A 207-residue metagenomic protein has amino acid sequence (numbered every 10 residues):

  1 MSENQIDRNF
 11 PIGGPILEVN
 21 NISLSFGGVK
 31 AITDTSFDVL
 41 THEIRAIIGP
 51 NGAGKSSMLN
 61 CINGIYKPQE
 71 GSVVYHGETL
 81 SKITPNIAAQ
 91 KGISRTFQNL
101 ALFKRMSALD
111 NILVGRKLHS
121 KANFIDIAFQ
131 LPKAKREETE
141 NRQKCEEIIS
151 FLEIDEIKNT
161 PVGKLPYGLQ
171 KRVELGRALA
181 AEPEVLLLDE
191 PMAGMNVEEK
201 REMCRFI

Functional and structural regions predicted by a protein language model:
S2-I207: Glycine-rich phosphate-binding loops of nucleotide-dependent enzymes
